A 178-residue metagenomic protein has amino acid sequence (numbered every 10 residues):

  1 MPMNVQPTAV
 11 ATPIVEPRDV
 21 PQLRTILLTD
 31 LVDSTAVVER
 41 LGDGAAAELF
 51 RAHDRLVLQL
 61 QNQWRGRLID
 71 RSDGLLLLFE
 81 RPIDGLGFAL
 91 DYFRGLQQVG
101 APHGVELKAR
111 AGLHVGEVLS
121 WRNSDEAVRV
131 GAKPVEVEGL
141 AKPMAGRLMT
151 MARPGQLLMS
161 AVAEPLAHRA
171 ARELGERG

Functional and structural regions predicted by a protein language model:
N4-A9, A145-M149: Short amphipathic alpha-helical segments
A9-G95: Catalytic NTP-binding/metal-coordinating core of nucleotidyl cyclase/transferase enzymes
L58, L77-G178: Catalytic beta-strand-to-alpha-helix segment of the class III nucleotidyl cyclase homology domain
